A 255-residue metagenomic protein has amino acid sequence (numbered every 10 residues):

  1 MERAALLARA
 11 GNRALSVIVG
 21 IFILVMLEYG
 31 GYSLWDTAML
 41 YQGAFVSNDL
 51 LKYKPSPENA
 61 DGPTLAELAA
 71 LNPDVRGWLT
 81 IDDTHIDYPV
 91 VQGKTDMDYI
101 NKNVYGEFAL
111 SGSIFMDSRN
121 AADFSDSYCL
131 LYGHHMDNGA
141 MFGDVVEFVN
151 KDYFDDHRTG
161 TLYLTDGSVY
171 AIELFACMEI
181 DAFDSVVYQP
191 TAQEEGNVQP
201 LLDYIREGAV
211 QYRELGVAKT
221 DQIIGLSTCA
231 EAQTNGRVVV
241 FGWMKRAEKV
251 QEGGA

Functional and structural regions predicted by a protein language model:
M1-N12: N-terminal Lys/Arg-rich, disordered targeting/topogenic segments
R3-A4, I21, G31, S47: Generic N-terminal initiation segments characterized by hydrophobic and/or small/turn-forming residues
R13-S33: Hydrophobic membrane-insertion alpha-helices, especially the h-region of bacterial N-terminal signal peptides
L27-A255: Solvent-exposed, non-transmembrane regions of membrane-associated and secreted proteins
